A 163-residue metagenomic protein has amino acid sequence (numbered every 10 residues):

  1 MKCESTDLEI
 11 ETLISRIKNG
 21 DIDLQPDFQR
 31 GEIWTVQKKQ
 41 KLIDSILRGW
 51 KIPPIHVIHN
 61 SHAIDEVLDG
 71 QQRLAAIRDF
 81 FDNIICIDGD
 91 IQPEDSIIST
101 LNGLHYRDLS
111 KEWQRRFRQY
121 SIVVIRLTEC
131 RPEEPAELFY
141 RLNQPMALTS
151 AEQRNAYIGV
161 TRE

Functional and structural regions predicted by a protein language model:
M1-T12, P26-V36, Q40-E163: Basic- and aromatic-enriched surface patches that contact anionic nucleotides/nucleic acids
N19-P26: A short, surface-exposed helix-loop junction/capping segment
